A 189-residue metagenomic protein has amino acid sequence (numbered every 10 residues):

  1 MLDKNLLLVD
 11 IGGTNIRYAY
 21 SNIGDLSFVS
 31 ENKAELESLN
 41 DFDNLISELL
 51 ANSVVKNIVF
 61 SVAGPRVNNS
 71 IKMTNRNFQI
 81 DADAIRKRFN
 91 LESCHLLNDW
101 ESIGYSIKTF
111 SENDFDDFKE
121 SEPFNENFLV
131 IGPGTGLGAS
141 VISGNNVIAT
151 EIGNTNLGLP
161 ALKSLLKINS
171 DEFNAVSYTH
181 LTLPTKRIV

Functional and structural regions predicted by a protein language model:
L2-L45, V147, I152-G153: Short glycine-rich, Thr/Ser-proximal phosphate-binding strand/loop in the N-terminal lobe of ATP-dependent enzymes
D3-K4, L91-E92, F124-F128: Short coil/turn connectors at secondary-structure junctions
T14-I16, G136-L137, T179: Ser/Thr-glycine-rich phosphate-binding loops at phosphate-binding pockets of nucleotides, nucleotide cofactors
I23, R76-Q79, F110-F118, G144-A149: A glycine- and small-aliphatic-rich helix-loop capping segment at beta-alpha/alpha-beta transitions that lines
N52-L96, E101-D114, V130: Short beta-strand-loop/turn "lid" adjacent to the catalytic site in phosphate-handling enzymes
S102, N113-E122, F173-S177: A polyampholytic, Gly/Pro-enriched intrinsically disordered region
E120, F124-N174: Glycine-rich phosphate-binding loop of actin/hexokinase-like ATP-binding domains
T179-T185: Conserved small/polar residues in nucleotide/adenosyl-binding loops
